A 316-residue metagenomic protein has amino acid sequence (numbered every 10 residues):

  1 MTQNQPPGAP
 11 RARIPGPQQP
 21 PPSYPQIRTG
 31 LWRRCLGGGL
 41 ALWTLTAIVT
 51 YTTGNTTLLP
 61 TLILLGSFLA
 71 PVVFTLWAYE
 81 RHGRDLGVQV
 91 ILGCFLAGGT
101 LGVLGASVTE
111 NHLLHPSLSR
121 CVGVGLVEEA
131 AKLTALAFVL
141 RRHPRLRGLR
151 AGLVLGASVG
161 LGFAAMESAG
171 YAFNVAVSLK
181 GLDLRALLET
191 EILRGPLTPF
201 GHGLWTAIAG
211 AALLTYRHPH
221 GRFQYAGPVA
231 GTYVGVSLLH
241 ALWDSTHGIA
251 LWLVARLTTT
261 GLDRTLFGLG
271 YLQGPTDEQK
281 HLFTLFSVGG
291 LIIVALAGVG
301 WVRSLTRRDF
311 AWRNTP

Functional and structural regions predicted by a protein language model:
M1-P316: Hydrophobic alpha-helical segments at protein termini of multi-pass membrane proteins
